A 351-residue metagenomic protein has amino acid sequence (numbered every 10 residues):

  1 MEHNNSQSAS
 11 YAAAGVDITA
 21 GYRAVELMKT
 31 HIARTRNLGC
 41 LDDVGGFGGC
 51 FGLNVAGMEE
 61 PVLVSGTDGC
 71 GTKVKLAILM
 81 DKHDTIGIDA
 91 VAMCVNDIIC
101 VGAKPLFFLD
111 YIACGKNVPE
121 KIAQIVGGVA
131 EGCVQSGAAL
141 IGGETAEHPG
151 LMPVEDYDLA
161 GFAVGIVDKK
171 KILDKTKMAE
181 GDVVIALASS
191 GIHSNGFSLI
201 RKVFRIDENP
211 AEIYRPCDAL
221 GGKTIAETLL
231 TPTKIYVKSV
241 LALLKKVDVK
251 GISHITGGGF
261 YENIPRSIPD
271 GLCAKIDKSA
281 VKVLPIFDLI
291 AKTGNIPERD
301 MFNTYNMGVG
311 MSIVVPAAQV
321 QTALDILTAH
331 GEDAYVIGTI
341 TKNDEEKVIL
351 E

Functional and structural regions predicted by a protein language model:
E2-A13, K121, I125-A139, M152-L159 (+3 more regions): Glycine-/charge-enriched secondary-structure boundary and capping motifs
E2-L38: N-terminal amphipathic/basic leader segments beginning at the initiator methionine
D17, D68, G181, H254 (+1 more regions): Residue-level signature of catalytic and energy-coupling elements of molecular machines, predominantly ATP/GTP-dependent
L27-S190: Glycine-rich phosphate/pyrophosphate-binding loop regions near the starts of catalytic domains
M28, C50, C94-V95, I200-V203 (+4 more regions): Buried hydrophobic packing segments
A56, G69-C70, V164-D168, S190-I192 (+4 more regions): Short, glycine-/Ser/Thr-/acidic-enriched flexible segments
T67, D158, K171-I225: Short, acidic (Asp/Glu-rich) active-site segment that either coordinates a divalent metal cofactor
G102-K104, L199, D248, D333: Short loop/turn motifs at secondary-structure junctions
